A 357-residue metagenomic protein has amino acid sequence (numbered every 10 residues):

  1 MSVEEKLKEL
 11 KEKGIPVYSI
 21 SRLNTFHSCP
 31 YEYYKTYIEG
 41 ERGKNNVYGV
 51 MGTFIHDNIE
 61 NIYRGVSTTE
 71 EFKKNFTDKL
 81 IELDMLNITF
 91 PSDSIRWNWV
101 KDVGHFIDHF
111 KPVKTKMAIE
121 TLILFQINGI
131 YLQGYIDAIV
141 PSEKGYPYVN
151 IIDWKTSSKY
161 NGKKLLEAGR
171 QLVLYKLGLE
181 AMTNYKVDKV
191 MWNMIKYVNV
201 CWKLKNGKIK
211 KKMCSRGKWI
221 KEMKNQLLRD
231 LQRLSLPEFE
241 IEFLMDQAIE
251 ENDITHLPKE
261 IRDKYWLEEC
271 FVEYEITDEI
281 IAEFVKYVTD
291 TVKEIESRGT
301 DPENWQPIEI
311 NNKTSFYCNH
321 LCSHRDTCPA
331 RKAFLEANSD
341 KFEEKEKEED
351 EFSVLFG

Functional and structural regions predicted by a protein language model:
M1-G357: RecB-family 4Fe-4S metal-dependent nuclease core
